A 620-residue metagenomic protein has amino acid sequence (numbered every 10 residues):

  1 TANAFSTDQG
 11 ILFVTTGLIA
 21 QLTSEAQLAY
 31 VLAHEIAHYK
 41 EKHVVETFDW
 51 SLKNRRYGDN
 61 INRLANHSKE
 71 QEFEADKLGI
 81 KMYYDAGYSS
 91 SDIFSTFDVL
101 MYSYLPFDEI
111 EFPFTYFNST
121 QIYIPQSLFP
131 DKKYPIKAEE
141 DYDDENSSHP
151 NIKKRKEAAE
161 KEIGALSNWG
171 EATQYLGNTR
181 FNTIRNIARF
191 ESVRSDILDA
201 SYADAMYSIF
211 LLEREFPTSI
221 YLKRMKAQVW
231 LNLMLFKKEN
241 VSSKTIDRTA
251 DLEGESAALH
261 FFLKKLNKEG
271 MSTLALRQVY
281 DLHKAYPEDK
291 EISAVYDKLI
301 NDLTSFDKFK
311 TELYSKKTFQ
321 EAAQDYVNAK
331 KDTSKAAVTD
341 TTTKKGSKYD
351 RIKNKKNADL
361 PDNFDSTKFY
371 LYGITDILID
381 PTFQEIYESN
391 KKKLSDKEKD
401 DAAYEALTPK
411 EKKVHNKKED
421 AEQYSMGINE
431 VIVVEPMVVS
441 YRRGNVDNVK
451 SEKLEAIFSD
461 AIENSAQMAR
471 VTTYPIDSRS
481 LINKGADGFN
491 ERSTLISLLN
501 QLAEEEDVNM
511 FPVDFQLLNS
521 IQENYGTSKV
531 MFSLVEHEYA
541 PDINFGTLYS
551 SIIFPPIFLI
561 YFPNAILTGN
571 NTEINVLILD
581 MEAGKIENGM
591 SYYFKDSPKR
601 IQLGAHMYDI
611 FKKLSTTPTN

Functional and structural regions predicted by a protein language model:
T1-H415: A Zn2+-metalloprotease active-site environment signal
N3, T23, V439-V446, P541: Short, solvent-exposed loop/turn elements at domain surfaces
T7-I11, T23, Y88-F94, M426-I428 (+3 more regions): Extracytoplasmic
T16-G17, T96, V434-M437, I476-S478 (+1 more regions): Active-site-proximal beta-strand/loop segments in catalytic clefts of secreted hydrolases
E41-T47, W230-M234, T473-N483, E536-S550: Short, solvent-exposed beta-strand-terminating loops
D59-N62, F190, A403, N429-V446 (+1 more regions): Acidic/histidine-rich, surface-exposed loop or edge segments in extracytoplasmic proteins
E72, S395, K399-I432, V438-R442 (+2 more regions): C-terminal/domain-edge helix-coil "capping" segments
R443-E536, M581-M590: N-terminal segment of the mature soluble domain
